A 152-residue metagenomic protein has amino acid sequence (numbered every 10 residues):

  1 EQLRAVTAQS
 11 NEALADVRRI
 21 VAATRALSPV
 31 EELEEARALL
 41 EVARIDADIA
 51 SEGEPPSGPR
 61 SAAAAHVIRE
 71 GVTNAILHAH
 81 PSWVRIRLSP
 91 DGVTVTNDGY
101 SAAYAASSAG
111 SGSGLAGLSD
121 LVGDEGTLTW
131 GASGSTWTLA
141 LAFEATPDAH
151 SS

Functional and structural regions predicted by a protein language model:
E1-D48, S82-R87, G92: DHp/HisKA dimerization-phosphotransfer hairpin of two-component histidine kinases
S28-A63, I68, V72-I76, S119-G126: Helix-loop-beta hinge of the Bergerat
P90-V93, S135-W137: Beta-strand-connecting loop/turn residues
V93-Y100, L141: Conserved DxG motif in ATP/Mg2+-binding regions
A103: Short acidic-hydrophobic catalytic motif
A106-G134, T138: ATP phosphate-binding glycine-rich loop and adjacent ATP-lid/helix-beta elements within ATP-binding kinase/ATPase
A140-P147: C-terminal beta-strand of the catalytic ATP-binding
